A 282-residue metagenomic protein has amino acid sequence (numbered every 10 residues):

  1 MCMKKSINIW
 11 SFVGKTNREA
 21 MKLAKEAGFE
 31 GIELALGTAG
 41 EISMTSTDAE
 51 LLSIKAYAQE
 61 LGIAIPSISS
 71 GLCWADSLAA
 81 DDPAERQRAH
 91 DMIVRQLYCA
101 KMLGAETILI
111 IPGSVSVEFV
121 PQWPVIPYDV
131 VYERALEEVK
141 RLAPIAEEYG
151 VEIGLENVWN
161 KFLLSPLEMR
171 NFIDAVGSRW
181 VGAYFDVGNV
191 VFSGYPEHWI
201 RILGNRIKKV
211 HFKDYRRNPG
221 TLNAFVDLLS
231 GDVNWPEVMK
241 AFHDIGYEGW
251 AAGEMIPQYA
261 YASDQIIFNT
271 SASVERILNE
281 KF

Functional and structural regions predicted by a protein language model:
M1-N8, S67-L78, S114-W123: N-terminal small/glycine-rich loop or linker at the start of catalytic domains across soluble metabolic enzymes
M1-S6, V13-E30, Q59, G104 (+1 more regions): Histidine-acidic metal/acid-base catalytic patches
T16-E19, Y57-L61, L78-G182, Q265: Active-site acidic/histidine proton-transfer and metal-coordination neighborhood in alpha/beta enzyme cores
A27-T38, S67-A75, P112: Short, conserved active-site loops that position catalytic residues or coordinate cofactors/metal ions across diverse
E33, S67-S69, L109, G154 (+2 more regions): Conserved beta-strand positions in the central sheet of alpha/beta enzyme cores
A35-K55, P112-F119: Glycine-rich, proline-tolerant flexible connector loops at the mouths of alpha/beta enzymes
L36-E41, C73-A75, V115-E118, D214-L222: Conserved radical SAM core fold
G40-I42, A75-D76, V115-S116, W159-L163 (+2 more regions): Short, small-residue-enriched loops and turns at beta-alpha junctions that line or gate enzyme active sites
